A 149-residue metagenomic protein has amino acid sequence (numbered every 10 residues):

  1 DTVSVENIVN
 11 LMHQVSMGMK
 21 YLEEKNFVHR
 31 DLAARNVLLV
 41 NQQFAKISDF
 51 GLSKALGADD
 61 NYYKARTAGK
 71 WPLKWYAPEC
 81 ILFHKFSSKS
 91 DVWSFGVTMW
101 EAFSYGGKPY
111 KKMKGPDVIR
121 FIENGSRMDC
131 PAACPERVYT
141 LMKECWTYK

Functional and structural regions predicted by a protein language model:
D1-K149: Intracellular eukaryotic protein kinase-like catalytic domain
